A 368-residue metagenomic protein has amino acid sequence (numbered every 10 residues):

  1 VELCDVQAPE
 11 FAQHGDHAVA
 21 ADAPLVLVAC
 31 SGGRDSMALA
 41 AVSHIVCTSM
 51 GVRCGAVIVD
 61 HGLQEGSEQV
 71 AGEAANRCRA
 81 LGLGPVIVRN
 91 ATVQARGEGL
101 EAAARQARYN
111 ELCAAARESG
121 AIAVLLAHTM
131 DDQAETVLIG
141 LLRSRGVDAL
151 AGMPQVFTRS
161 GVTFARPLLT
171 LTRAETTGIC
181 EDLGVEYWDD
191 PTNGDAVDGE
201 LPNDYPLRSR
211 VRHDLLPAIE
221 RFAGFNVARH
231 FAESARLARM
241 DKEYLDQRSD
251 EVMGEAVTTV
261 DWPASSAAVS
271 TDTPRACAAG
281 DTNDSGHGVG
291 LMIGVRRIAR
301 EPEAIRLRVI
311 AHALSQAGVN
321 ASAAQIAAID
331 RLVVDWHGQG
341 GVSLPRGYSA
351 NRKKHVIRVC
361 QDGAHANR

Functional and structural regions predicted by a protein language model:
V1-L216: Core alpha/beta nucleotide-donor-binding catalytic domains of modification enzymes
E2-F11, D250, G254-S270, C277 (+1 more regions): Mid-to-C-terminal catalytic/tRNA-binding core of tRNA(Ile)-lysidine synthase
A18-A23, T48-G51, Q94-G97, E118-A121 (+4 more regions): Short, glycine- and charge-enriched coil/turn segments that flank and shape catalytic ligand pockets
A23-L39, I45, N203-A223, G280-L314: Extended, compositionally biased low-complexity polar/Lys-Gly-rich tracts and adjacent boundary/linker regions are
A107, D132-Q133, R145, L171 (+4 more regions): Residue-level signal for short amphipathic helical patches enriched in basic/charged and nearby hydrophobic residues
T177, L183-R236, M240, V309 (+3 more regions): Mid-to-C-terminal catalytic subdomains of enzymes that bind/position adenosyl phosphate moieties or nucleic-acid
